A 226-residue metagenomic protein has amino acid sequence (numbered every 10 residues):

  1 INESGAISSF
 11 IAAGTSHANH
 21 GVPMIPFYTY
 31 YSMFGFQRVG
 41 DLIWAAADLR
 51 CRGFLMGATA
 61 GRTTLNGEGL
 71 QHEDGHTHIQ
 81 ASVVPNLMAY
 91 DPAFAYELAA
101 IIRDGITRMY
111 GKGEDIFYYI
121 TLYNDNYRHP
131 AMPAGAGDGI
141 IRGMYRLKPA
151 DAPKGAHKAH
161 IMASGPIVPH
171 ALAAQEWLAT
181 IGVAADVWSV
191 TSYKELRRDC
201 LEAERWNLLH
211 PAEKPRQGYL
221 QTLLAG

Functional and structural regions predicted by a protein language model:
I1-V83, Y96-I106, G165, L172 (+2 more regions): Thiamine diphosphate
F54, M88-A89: Secondary-structure boundary/capping signal
T63-H76, S82, A89, E97-I101 (+1 more regions): Thiamine diphosphate
